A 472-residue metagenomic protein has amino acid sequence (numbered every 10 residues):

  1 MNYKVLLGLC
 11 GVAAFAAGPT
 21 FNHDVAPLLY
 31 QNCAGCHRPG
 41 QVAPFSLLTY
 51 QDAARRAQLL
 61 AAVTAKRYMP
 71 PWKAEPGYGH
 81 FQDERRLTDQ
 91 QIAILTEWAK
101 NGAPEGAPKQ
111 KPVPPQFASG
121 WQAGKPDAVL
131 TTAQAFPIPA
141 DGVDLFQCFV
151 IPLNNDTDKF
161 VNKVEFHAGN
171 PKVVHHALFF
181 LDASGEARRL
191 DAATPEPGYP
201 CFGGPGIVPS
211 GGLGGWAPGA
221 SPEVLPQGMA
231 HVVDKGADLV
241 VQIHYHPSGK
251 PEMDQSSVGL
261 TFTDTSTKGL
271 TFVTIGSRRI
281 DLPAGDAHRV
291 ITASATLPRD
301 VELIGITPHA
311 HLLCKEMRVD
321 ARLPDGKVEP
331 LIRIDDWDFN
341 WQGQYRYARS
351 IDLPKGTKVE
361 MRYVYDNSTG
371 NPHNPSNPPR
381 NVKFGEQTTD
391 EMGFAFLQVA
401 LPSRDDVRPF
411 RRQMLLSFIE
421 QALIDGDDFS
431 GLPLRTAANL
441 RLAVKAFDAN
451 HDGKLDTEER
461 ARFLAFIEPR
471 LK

Functional and structural regions predicted by a protein language model:
K4-A14: Sec-dependent N-terminal signal peptides
F15-N155, K163, H167, G236-Q242: Aromatic- and Gly/Pro-enriched helix-to-coil junctions and flexible linker segments
T20, L28, V301, D427-S430 (+1 more regions): A broad, structural micro-motif
G40, Q51, Y245, Y363-Y365 (+1 more regions): A mature extracytoplasmic/lumenal domain signature
A103-A107, S266-G269, L401-R412: Short, charged low-complexity linker/loop segments at the C-terminal edge of domains
A123-P402: His-enriched metal-coordination microenvironments in redox/metal-binding proteins
R404-K472: Calcium-binding acidic motifs and repeat modules
